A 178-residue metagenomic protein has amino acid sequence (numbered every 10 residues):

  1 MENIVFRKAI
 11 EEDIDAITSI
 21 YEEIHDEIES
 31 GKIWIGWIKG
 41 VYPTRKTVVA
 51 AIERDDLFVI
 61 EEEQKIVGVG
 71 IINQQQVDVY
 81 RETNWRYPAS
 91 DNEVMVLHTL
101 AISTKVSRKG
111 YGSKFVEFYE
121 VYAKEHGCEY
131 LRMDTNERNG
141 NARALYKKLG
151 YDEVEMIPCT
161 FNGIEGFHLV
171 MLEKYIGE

Functional and structural regions predicted by a protein language model:
M1-D15, G177-E178: Conserved N-terminal entry element of GNAT/NAT acetyltransferase domains
T18, H25-T47: Conserved GNAT-fold acetyl-CoA-binding loop/helix
K46-V59, Q75-V79, V96: A short helix-loop-beta-strand connector motif used in the catalytic cores of GNAT acetyltransferases and, in some
D56-G70: Conserved beta-hairpin
I71-T99, S107, T160-E165: Conserved acyl-donor/pantetheine-binding loop and adjacent beta-alpha core of acyl/acetyltransferases and related
A89-D91, N136-G140, K147-L149, C159-E178: C-terminal "cap" of GNAT-fold acetyltransferases
I102, R108-V121, A144, K148: Conserved acetyl-CoA-binding loop-helix of GNAT-fold acetyltransferases
V116, A123-D134: Conserved GNAT acetyl-CoA-binding A-motif
